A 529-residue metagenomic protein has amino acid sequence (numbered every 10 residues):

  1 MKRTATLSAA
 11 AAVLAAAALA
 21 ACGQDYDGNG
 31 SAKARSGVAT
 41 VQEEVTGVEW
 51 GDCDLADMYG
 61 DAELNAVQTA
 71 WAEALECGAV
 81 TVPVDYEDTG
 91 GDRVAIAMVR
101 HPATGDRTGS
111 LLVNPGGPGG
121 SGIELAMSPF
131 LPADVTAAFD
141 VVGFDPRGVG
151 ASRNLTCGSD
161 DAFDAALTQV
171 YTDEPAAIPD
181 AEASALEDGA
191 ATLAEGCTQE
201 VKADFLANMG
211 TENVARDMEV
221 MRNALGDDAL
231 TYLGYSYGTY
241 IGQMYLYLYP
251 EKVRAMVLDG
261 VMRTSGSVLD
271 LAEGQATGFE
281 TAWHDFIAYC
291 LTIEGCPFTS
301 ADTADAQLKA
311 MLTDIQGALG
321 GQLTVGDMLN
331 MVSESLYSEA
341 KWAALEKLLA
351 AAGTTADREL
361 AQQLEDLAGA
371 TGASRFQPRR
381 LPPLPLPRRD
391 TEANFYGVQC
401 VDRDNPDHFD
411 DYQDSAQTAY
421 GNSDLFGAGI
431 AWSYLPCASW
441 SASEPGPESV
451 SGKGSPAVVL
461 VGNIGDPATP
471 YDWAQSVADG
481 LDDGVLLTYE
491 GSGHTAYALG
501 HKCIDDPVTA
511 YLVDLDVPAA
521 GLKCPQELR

Functional and structural regions predicted by a protein language model:
M1-L14, L230-T231: N-terminal export and membrane-targeting signals
R3-A5, A16, A39, G238: Intrinsically disordered/low-complexity terminal segments and short unstructured peptides
A17-A21: C-terminal motif of bacterial Sec signal peptides marking the signal peptidase cleavage site
G23-Y26: Bacterial signal peptide processing site
N29-A32: Long, acidic (E/D-rich), serine/proline-rich intrinsically disordered low-complexity regions in eukaryotic proteins
S36-L329, G397-R529: Gly/Pro-rich cap/lid or specificity-loop segments adjacent to the active site
T292-Y396: Alpha/beta-hydrolase-fold enzymes
